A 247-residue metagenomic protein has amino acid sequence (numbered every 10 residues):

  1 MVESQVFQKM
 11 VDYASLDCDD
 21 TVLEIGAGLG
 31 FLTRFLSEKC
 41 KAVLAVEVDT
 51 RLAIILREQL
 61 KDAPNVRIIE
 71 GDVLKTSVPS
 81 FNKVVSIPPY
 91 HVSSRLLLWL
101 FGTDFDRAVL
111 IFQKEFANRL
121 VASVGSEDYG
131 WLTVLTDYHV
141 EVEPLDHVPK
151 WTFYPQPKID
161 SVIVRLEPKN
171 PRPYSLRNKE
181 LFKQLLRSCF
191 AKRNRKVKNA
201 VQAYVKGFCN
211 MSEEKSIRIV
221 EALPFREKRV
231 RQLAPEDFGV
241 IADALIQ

Functional and structural regions predicted by a protein language model:
M1-Q184, S188, V240: Catalytic cores of RNA-modifying enzymes
V162, L166-R218, A222-A242: An accessory alpha-helical subdomain
L245-Q247: Generic C-terminal helix-cap and adjacent flexible tail
